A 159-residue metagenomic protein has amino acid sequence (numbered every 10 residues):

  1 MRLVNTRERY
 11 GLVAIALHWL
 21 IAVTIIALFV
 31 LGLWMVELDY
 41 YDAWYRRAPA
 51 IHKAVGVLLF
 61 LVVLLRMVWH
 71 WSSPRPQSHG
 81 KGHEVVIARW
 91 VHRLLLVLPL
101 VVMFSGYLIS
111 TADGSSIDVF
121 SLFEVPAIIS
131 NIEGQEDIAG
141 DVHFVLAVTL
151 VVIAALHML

Functional and structural regions predicted by a protein language model:
M1-L159: Membrane-embedded alpha-helical bundles that constitute the cytochrome b-like, heme-associated redox core of multi-pass
